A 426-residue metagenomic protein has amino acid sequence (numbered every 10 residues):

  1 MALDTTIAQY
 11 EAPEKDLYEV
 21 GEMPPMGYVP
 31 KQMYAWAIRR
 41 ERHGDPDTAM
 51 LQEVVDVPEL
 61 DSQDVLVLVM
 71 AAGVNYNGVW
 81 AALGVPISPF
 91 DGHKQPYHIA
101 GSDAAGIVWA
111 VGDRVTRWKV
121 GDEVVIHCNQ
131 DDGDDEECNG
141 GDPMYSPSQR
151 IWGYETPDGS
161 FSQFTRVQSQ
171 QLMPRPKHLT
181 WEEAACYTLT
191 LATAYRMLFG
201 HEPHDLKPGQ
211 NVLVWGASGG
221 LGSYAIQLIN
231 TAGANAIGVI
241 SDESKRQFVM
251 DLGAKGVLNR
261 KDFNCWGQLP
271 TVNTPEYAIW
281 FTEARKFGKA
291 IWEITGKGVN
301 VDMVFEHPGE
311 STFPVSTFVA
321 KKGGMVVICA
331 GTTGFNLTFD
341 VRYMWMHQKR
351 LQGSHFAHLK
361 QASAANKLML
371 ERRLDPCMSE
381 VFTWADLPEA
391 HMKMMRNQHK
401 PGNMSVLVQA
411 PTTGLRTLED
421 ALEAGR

Functional and structural regions predicted by a protein language model:
A2-K31, P314-T317, L359-R426: C-terminal hydrophobic helical "lid"/dimerization subdomain of Rossmann-like NAD(P)H-dependent oxidoreductases
V54, W80, S102, Q130-G216 (+2 more regions): NAD(P)H dinucleotide-binding glycine-rich loop of Rossmann-like/cofactor-binding domains, especially the beta1-alpha1
D56-V74, P86-N139, Q171, P176-H178: Glycine-rich beta-strand-centered segment in the early N-terminal region that forms part of a ligand/cofactor-binding
T193, G220-L221, S311: Hydrophobic/small residue at the entry helix of a nucleotide-binding pocket
V214, N230-S311: Adenosine-nucleotide cofactor-binding segment
S218, I226: N-terminal Rossmann NAD(P)H-binding glycine-rich loop of SDR-like oxidoreductase domains
A232, I240, V249-M250, L269-N273 (+4 more regions): Glycine-rich phosphate-binding loop and adjacent beta-alpha segment of Rossmann(oid) nucleotide-cofactor-binding
